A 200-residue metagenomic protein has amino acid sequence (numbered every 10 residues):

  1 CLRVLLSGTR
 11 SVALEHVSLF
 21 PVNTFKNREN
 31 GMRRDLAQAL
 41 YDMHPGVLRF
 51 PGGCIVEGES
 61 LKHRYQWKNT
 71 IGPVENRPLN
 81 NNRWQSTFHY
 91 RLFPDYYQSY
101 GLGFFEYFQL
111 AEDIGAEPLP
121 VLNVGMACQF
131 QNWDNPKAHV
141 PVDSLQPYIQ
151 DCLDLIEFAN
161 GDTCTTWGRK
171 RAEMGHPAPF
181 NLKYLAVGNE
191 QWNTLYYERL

Functional and structural regions predicted by a protein language model:
C1-L200: Non-catalytic accessory regions flanking glycosidase/transglycosidase catalytic cores in CAZymes
